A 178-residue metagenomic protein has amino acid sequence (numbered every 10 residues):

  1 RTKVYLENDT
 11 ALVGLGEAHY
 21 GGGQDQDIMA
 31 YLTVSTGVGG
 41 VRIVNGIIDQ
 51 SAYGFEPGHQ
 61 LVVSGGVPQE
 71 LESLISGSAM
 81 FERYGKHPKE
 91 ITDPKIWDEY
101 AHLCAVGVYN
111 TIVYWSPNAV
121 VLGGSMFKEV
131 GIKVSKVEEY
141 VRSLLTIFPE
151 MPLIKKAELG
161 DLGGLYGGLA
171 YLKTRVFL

Functional and structural regions predicted by a protein language model:
R1-L12: N-terminal glycine/serine-rich phosphate-binding loop of ATP-dependent small-molecule kinases, especially carbohydrate
T2, H19-I28, R42-I43, I48 (+1 more regions): ATP-binding/phosphotransfer module of carbohydrate and carboxylate kinases, centering on a glycine-rich
D9, S35, G168: Active-site glycine-centered loops adjacent to acidic/histidine catalytic or metal-binding residues that shape
L12, T36-G39: Conserved A3 ("GATE") glycine/threonine-rich loop of ANL adenylate-forming enzymes
V13-G14, D25: Hydrophobic alpha-helical segments within soluble ligand-binding/sensing domains
M29-T33: Short glycine-aspartate micro-motif
V34-T36, G124-S125: Short secondary-structure boundary segments
F55-G58: A short acidic/small-residue loop/turn micro-motif
